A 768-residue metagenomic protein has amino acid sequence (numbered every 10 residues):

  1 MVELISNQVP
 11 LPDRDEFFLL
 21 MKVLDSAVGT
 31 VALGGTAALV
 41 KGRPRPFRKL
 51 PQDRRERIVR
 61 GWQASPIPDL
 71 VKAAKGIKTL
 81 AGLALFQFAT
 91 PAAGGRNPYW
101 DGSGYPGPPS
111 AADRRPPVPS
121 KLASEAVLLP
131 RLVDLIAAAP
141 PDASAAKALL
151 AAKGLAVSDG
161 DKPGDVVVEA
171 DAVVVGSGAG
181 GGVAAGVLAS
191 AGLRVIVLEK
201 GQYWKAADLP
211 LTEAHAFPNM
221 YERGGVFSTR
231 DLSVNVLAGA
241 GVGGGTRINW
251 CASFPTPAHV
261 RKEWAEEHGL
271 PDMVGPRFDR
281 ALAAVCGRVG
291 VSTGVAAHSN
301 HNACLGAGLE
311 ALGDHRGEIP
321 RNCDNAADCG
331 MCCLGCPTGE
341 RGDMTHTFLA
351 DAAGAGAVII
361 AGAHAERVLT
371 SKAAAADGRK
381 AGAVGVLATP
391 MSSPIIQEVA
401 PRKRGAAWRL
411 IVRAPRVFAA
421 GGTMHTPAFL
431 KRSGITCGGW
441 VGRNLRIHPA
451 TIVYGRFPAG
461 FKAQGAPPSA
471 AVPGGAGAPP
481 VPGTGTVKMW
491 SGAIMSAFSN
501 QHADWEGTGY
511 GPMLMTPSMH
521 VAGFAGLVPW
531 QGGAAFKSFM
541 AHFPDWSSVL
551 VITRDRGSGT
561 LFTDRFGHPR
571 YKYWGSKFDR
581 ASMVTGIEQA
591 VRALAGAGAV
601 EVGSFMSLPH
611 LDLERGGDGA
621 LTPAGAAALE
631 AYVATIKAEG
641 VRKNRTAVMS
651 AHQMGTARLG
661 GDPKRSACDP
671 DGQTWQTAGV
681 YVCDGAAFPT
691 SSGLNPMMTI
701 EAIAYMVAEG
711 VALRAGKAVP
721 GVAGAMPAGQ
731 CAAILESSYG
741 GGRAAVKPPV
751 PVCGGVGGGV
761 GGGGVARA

Functional and structural regions predicted by a protein language model:
M1-A89: Acidic/polar surface patches and capping/hinge elements
L4-Q8, D69-D171, Y705, L713-G755 (+1 more regions): Extreme N-terminal leader/targeting segments of oxidoreductases
A84-L85, N97-A152, P271-E366, S371-K372 (+1 more regions): Conserved redox-cofactor binding core of oxidoreductases
L132-W264, A388-M391, C437-F457, A463-M495 (+1 more regions): N-terminal glycine-rich phosphate/pyrophosphate-binding loop and immediately adjacent elements
L135, E169, E318, D328-C332 (+2 more regions): A glycine-rich dinucleotide-binding beta-alpha-beta segment and adjacent secondary-structure elements that constitute
D165-A170, R404-R416, A420: Core beta-strand elements of the Rossmann-like FAD/NAD(P) dinucleotide-binding domain in flavoenzyme oxidoreductases
G178-G180, G201, A414-R416, A420-P427 (+1 more regions): Glycine-/small-residue-rich beta->alpha transition segments that form the dinucleotide
V358, S393-E398, W408, P415-R556 (+5 more regions): Mid-to-C-terminal "cap/lid" subdomains and adjacent gly/pro-rich loops that border and regulate access to redox
